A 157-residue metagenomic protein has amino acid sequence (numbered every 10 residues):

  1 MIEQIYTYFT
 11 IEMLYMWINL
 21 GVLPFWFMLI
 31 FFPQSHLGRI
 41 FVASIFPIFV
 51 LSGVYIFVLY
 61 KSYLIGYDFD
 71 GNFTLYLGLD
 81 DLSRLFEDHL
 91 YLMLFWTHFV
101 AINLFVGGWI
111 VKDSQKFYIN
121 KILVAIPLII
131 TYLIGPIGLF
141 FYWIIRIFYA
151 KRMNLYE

Functional and structural regions predicted by a protein language model:
I2-L23: Hydrophobic transmembrane alpha-helical segments in integral membrane proteins
Y6-I11, L79-L94: Short aromatic-rich membrane-water interface segments that cap or initiate transmembrane helices in multi-pass membrane
L14, L94-A101, I129: Hydrophobic alpha-helical transmembrane segments of multi-pass membrane proteins
W17-L37: N-terminal signal-anchor/start-transfer transmembrane helix
F32-I45, Q115-I119: Membrane-interface helix-boundary motifs at transmembrane edges
S52-N72: Transmembrane alpha-helix/helix-exit interface in multi-pass inner-membrane proteins
Y67-L85: Membrane-interface interhelical connector segments
A125-F148: Hydrophobic, aromatic-rich membrane-embedded alpha-helical segments
